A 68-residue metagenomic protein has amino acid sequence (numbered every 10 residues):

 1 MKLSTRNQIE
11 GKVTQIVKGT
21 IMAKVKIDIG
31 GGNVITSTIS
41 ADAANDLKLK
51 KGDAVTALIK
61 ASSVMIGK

Functional and structural regions predicted by a protein language model:
M1-K68: Non-catalytic connector elements of ABC transporters
